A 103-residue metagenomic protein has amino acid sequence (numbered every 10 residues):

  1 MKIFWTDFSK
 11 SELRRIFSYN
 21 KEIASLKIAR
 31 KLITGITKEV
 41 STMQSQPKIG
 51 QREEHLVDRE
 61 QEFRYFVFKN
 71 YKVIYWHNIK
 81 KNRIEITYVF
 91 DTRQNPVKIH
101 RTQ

Functional and structural regions predicted by a protein language model:
M1-G35: Arg/Lys-rich, positively charged N-terminal/basic patches that mediate binding to nucleic acids
T6-F8, Q46, T87-T92: Generic beta-structure capping elements
I16, N20, V40-M43, P47: Hydrophobic recognition helices of helix-based DNA-binding modules
K27, K31-T34, K38, E54 (+1 more regions): Residue-level signal for alpha-helical context at structural boundaries
Q44-Q51, V97: Short amphipathic alpha-helical interaction/hinge segments
I49-K80: Basic/aromatic recognition patch in beta-strand/loop cores that engages polyanionic ligands
F68-Q103: Enriched for short, Lys/Arg-rich terminal
